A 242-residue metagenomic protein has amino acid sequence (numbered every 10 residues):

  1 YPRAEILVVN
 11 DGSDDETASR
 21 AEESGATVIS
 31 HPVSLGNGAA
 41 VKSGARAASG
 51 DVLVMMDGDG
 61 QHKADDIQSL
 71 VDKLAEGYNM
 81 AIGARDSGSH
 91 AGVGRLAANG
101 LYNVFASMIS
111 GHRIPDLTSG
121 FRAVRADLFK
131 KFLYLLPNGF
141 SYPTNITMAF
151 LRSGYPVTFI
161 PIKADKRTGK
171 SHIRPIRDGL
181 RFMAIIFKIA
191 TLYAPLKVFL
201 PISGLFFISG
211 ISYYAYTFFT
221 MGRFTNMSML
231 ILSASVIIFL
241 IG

Functional and structural regions predicted by a protein language model:
Y1-G100, M108, A123-Y134, N145-R152 (+2 more regions): Structured catalytic core of nucleotide-sugar glycosyltransferases
L7, H31-V33, A39, D72 (+9 more regions): Short, flexible coil/turn micro-motifs enriched in small/turn-prone residues
N10, S34-G36, A48, A75 (+9 more regions): Short glycine/serine/threonine-biased micro-segments
G58-A64, M108-R113, I185-K197: Short, basic, helix/turn surface patches
K63-I67, D116, P175, F224: Short, non-helical or kinked segments that cap or interrupt transmembrane helices
D86-V93, S107-F121, G139, R167-G169: A recurrent flexible, glycine/aromatic-enriched loop bordering the glycosyltransferase active site that acts as
L96-G100, V104, M108, P175-I186: Low-complexity, intrinsically disordered, cysteine-poor segments enriched in small/polar and charged residues
L136-G242: Hydrophobic helical membrane-anchoring modules
